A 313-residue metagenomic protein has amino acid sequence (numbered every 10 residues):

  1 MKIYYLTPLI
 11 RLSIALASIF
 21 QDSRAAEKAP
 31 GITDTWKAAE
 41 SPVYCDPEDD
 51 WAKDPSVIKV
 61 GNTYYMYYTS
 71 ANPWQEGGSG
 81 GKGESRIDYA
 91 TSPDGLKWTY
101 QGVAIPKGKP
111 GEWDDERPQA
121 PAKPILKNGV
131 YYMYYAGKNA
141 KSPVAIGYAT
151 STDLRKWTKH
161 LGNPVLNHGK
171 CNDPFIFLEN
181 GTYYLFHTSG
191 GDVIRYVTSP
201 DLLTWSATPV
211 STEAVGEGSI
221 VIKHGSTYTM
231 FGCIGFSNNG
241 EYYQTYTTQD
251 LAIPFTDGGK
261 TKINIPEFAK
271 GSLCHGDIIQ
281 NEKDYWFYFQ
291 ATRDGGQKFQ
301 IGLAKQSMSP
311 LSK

Functional and structural regions predicted by a protein language model:
M1-I10: Bacterial N-terminal signal peptides that target proteins for export
L12-Q21: Hydrophobic h-region of N-terminal signal peptides that target proteins for export in Gram-negative bacteria
F20-K313: Carbohydrate-active catalytic/glycan-binding domains of CAZyme proteins, especially the secreted or lumenal ectodomains
